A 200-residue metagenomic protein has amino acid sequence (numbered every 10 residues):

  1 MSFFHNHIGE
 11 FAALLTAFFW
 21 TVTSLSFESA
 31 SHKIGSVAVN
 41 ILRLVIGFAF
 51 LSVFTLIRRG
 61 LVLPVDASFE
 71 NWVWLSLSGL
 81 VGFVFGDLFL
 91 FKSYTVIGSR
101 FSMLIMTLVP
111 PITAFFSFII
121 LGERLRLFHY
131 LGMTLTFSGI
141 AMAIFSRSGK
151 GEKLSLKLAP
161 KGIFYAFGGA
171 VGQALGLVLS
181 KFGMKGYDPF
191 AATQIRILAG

Functional and structural regions predicted by a protein language model:
M1-A38, A49, L154-T193: Glycine-/small-residue-enriched transmembrane alpha-helix faces in small-molecule transporters and effluxers
M1-L14, P111-V171: Juxtamembrane helix-loop boundary signature in multi-pass membrane transporters
N6-F19, S68-G82, R126-S138, D188-A199: Structural signature of hydrophobic alpha-helical transmembrane segments
I8-T16, T55, V62-F85, F89 (+2 more regions): Loop-to-transmembrane-helix transition segments
T21, S52, L80-V84, P110-F115 (+2 more regions): Hydrophobic/small/kink-forming positions within alpha-helical transmembrane segments of polytopic membrane proteins
A30, V39, R43, S93 (+3 more regions): Hydrophobic/aromatic residues within transmembrane alpha-helices of multi-pass small-molecule transporters
I34, I97, E123-L125, Y187-D188: Membrane-helix interface residues
V45-F50, I105-I119, T134, L198-A199: Alpha-helical transmembrane segments of compact multi-pass small-molecule transporters, enriched in specific families
